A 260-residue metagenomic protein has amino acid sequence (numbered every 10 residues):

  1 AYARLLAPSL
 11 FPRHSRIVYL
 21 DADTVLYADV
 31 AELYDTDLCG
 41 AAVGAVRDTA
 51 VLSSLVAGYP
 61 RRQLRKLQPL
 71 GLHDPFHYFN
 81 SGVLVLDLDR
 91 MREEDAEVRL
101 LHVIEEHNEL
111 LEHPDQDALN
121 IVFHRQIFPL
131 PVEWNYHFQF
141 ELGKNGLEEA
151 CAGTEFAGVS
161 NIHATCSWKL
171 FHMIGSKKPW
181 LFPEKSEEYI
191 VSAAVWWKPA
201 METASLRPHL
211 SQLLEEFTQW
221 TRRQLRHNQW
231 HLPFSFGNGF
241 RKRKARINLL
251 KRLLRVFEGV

Functional and structural regions predicted by a protein language model:
A1-Y2, K66: A polyampholytic, Gly/Pro-enriched intrinsically disordered region
Y2-A57, V85-L86, R92-E93: GT-A fold catalytic core of metal-dependent nucleotide-sugar glycosyltransferases, centered on the diacidic
L6-L10, E32-Y34, L72-D74, A118-L119 (+1 more regions): Short, flexible, glycine/charge-rich loop motifs used to bind or transfer phosphoryl groups or to couple energy/partner
P12-H14, Y27, L38-G40, Y78-N80 (+2 more regions): Short, well-ordered loop/turn elements at secondary-structure boundaries
E32-D35, G58-P60, R99, S186: Short, glycine/charged-enriched secondary-structure capping and boundary segments
S53-L72, G153-F156: Surface-exposed acidic, glycine/proline-enriched linker/cap segments that occur as 15-30-residue helix-coil
G71-V83: A recurrent flexible, glycine/aromatic-enriched loop bordering the glycosyltransferase active site that acts as
S81, L86-V260: A glycosyltransferase accessory/donor-loop signature
